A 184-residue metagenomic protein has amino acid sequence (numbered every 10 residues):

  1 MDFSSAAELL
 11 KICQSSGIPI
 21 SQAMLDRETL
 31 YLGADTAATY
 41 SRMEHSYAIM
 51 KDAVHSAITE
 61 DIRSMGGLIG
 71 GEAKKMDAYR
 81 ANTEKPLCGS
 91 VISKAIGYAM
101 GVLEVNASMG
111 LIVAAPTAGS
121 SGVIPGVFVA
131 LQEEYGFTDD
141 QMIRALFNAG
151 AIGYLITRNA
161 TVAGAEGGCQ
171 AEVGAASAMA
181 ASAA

Functional and structural regions predicted by a protein language model:
M1-G110, E133-E134: Generic N-terminal targeting/processing segments that precede catalytic cores or assembly contacts
T83, A107-A115, F128-L131, T161-A165: Short acidic, glycine/Ser/Thr-rich loop/turn "cap" segments at secondary-structure junctions
L87, A114-S121, E133, F137 (+2 more regions): Glycine- and small hydrophobic-enriched segments that form the cores of compact globular domains
G89-N106, Q141-T161: Acidic-glycine-rich active-site phosphate/pyrophosphate-binding loop
M109-V127, A171-A176: Conserved phosphate/anionic-ligand binding catalytic regions in large, soluble enzymes, centered on
V113, T138, M142, E166-V173: Alpha-helix N-cap/helix-initiation motif
P125-F137, A184: Alpha-helical support elements that line or immediately flank enzyme active sites and cofactor-binding pockets
G150-A183: A structural-propensity feature for long, helix-poor, extended segments
